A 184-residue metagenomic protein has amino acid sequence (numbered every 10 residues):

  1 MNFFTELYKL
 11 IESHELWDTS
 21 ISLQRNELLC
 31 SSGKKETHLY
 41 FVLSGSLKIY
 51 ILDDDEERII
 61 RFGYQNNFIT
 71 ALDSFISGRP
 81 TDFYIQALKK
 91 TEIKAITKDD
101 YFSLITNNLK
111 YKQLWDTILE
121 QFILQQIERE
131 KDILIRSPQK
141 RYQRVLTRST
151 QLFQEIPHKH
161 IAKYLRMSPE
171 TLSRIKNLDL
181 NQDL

Functional and structural regions predicted by a protein language model:
M1-R25: Cyclic nucleotide-binding regulatory module and flanking cytosolic helices
I21, Y40, R61, K94 (+2 more regions): Residues that recognize and position ribonucleotide moieties
E27-K89: Cyclic nucleotide-binding regulatory domains
Y50, A71-L72, S103-L104, V145 (+1 more regions): Residues that scaffold the ATP/ADP-binding catalytic core of kinase and kinase-like folds
T81, D100-S137, R141: A small-molecule sensor/coupling module
R136-L184: Phosphate-/nucleic-acid-contacting segments
